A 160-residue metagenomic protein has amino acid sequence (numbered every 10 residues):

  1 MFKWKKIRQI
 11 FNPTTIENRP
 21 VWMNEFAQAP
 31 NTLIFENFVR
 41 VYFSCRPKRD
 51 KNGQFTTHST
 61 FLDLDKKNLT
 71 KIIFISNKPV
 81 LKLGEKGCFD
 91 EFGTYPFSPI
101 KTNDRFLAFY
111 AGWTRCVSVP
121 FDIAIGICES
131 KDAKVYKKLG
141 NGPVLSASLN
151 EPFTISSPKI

Functional and structural regions predicted by a protein language model:
M1-I34, N68-I100, R115-C116, K134-I160: Surface loop/turn signatures of beta-propeller and other carbohydrate-active proteins
A27, T56-S59, T94, D122-I125 (+1 more regions): Short coil/loop residues immediately preceding or within conserved phosphate-binding loops of NTP-utilizing enzyme
F35, Y42-P47, L64: Acidic/polar N-terminal loop/beta-strand segments that form early-domain functional surfaces
F38-V41, R105-A108: Entry beta-strands of beta-propeller and related beta-repeat scaffolds
F43-C45, Y110-G112, G140: Glycine-rich, histidine-containing beta strand-loop boundary motifs that form or position
R46-K51, W113-S118: Short glycine/acidic-enriched loop and turn motifs that connect beta-strands
T57-N68, D122-A133: Beta-propeller blade signature
Y110-W113, E129-K131: Short, structured patches in soluble enzyme cores that scaffold and shape functional sites
